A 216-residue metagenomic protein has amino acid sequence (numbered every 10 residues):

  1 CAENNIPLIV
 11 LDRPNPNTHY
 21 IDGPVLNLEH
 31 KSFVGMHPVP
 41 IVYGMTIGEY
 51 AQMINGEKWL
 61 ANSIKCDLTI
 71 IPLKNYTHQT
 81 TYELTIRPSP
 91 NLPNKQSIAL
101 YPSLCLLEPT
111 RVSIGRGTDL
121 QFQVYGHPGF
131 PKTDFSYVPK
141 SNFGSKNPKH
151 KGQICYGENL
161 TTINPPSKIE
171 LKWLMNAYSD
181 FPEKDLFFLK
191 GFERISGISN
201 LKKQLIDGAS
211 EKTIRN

Functional and structural regions predicted by a protein language model:
C1-A2, A51: Short, well-ordered alpha-helical packing segments
E3-P7: A short helix->loop->beta-strand "cap" motif at the edges of active sites that frequently abuts
L8-L11, S63-K65: Short secondary-structure capping/junction motifs at helix and strand boundaries
I9-K31: Glycine-rich, charge-decorated loop segments at or immediately adjacent to ligand/cofactor-binding or catalytic sites
V10, I70-P72, T162: Structural signal for conserved beta-strand scaffold positions within catalytic alpha/beta enzyme cores
K31-P102: Conserved anion/nucleotide-ligand pocket segment
K74-K151: Glycine-rich, aromatic-lined ligand/substrate-binding cores of catalytic and carbohydrate-binding domains
L120-N216: Conserved functional hotspot residues or short segments at active or partner-binding sites across diverse domains
